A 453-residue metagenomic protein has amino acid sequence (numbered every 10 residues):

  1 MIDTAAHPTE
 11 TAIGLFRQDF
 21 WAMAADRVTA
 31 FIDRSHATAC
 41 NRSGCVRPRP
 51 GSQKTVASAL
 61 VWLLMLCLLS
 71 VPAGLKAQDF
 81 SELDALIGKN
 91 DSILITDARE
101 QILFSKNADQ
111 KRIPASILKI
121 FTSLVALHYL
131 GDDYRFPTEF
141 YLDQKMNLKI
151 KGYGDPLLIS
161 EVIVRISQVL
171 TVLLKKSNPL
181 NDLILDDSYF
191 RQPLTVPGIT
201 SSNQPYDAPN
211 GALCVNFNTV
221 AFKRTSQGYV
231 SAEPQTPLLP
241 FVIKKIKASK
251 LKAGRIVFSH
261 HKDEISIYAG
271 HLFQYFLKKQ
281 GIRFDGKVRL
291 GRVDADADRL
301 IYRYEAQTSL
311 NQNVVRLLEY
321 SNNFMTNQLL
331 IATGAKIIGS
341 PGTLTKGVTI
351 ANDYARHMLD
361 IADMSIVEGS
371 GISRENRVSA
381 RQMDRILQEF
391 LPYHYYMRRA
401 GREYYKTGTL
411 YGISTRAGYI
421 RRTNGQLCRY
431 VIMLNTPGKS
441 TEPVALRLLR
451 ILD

Functional and structural regions predicted by a protein language model:
A39, P48-V61: Bacterial N-terminal signal peptides that target proteins for export
V61-V71: Bacterial N-terminal signal peptides
L75-K111, L130-F136, V169-S177, L449-I451: Beta-lactamase-like hydrolase cores
D79-S81, H128-I361: Conserved serine DD-peptidase/penicillin-binding transpeptidase domain and beta-lactam-recognizing active-site
I113-A126: Active/ligand-binding-proximal structured segments within catalytic/core domains that scaffold catalytic residues
S365-D453: C-terminal soluble interaction/assembly domains
